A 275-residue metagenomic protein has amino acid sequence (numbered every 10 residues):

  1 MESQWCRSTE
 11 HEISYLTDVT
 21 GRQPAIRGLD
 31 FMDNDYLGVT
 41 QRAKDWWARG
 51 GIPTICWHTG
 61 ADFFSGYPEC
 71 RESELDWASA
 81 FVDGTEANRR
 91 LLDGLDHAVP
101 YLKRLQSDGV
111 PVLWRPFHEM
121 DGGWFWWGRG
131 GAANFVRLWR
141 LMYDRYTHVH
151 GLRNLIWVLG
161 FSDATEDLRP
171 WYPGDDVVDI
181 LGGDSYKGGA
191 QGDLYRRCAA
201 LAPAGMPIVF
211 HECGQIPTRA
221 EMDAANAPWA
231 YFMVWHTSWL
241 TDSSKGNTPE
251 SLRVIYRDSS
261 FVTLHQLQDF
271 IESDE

Functional and structural regions predicted by a protein language model:
M1, R115-F117, W139-D167, G205-I216: Aromatic-lined carbohydrate-recognition surfaces of secreted/lumenal glycan-active proteins
M1-R7, M206-E275: Substrate-binding cleft of secreted/luminal carbohydrate-active enzymes
M1-V19, Q23-F31: Boundary/entry segment of secreted carbohydrate-active catalytic domains
R7-L16, L37-Q41, H97-Y101, G160-Y172 (+2 more regions): Alpha-helical scaffolding within the catalytic cores of extracellular/periplasmic polymer-degrading hydrolases
R22-A25, R49-P53, S107-L113, H150-I156 (+3 more regions): Loop/turn elements at helix/coil->beta-strand transitions in domains of secreted/extracellular proteins
A25-D33, S79-L92, R129-A132, D179-G188 (+1 more regions): The substrate-binding groove and active-site-proximal loops of carbohydrate-active enzymes, especially glycoside
Y36-H148, L152: Substrate-binding cleft of extracellular glycoside hydrolase catalytic domains
L168-G189, M233-W235: Aromatic- and acid-rich polysaccharide-binding/catalytic face of secreted or lumenal carbohydrate-active enzymes
